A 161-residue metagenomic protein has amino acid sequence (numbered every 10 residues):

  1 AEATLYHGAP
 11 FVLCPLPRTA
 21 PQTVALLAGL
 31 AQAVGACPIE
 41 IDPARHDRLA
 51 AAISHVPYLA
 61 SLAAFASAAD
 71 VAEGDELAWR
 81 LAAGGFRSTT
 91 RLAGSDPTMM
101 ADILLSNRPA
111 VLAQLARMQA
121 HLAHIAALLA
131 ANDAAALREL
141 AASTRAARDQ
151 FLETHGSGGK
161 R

Functional and structural regions predicted by a protein language model:
A1-P38, D47-A50: Rossmann-fold dinucleotide-binding core
G8-C14, V34, D42, V71-G74 (+1 more regions): Short, flexible active-site loops
Q22, A44, G84: Charged, alpha-helix-enriched surfaces in structured cytosolic catalytic cores of large nucleotide-utilizing machines
A28-A69, D75-R80, L105-M118, L122: Substrate-binding/catalytic subdomain of NAD(P)-dependent oxidoreductase enzymes
H55-Y58, S143-Q150: Alpha-helical scaffold segments in carbohydrate-active enzymes
D75-T144: Interdomain hinge/lid region at the active-site interface of Rossmann-like NAD(P)-dependent oxidoreductases
D149-R161: Long, positively charged, glycine-interspersed low-complexity recognition regions
